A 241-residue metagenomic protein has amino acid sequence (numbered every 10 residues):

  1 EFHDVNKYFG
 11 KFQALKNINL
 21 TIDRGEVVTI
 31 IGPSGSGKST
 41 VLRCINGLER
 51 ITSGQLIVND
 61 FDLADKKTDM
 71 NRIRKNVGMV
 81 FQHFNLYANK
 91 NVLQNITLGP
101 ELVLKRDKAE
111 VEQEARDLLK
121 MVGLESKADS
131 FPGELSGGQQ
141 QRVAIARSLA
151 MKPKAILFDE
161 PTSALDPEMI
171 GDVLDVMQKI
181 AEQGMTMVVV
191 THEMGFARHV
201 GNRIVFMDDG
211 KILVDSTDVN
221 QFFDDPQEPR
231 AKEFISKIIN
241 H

Functional and structural regions predicted by a protein language model:
F2-D215: ABC family nucleotide-binding domain
N220-H241: C-terminal boundary and immediately downstream tail of ABC-type ATPase nucleotide-binding domains
